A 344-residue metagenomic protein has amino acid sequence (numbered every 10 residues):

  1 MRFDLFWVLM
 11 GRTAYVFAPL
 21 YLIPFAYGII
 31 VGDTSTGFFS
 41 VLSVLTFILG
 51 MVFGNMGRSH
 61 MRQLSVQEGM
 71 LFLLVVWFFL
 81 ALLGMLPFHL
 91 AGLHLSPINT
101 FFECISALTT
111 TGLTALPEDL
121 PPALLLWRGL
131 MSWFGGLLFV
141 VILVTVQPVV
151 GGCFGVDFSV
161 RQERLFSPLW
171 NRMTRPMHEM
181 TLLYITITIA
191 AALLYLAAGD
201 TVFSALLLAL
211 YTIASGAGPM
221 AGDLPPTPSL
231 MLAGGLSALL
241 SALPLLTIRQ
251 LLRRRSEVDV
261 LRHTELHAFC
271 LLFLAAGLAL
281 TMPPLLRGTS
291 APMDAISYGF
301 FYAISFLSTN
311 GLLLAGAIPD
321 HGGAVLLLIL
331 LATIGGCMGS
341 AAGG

Functional and structural regions predicted by a protein language model:
M1-G344: Membrane-proximal intracellular helices of multi-pass ion channels
